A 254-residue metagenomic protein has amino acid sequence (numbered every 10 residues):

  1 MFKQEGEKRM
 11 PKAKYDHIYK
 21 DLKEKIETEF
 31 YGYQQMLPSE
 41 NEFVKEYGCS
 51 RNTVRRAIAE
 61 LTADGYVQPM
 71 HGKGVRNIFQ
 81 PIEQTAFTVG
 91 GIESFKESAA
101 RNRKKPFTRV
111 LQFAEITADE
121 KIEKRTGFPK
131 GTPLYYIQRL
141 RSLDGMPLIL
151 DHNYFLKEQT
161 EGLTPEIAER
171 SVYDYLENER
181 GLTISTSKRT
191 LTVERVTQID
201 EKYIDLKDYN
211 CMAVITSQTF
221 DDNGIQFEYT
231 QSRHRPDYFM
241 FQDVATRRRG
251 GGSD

Functional and structural regions predicted by a protein language model:
M1-R51, F87: Extreme N-terminal segment that seeds HTH/winged-HTH DNA-binding domains in transcriptional regulators
F2-K3, E40, F79-P106, D254: Short glycine- and basic-residue-enriched patches
I26, T62-A63: Alpha-helix C-terminal capping/helix-coil junction sites
I58-A59: Short, hydrophobic-biased segments on the C-terminal half of alpha helices that form "recognition helices"
A63-G72, I78: Beta-hairpin "wing" of winged helix-turn-helix
K105-D254: C-terminal all-alpha effector/ligand-binding and dimerization domain of prokaryotic HTH-type transcriptional repressors
